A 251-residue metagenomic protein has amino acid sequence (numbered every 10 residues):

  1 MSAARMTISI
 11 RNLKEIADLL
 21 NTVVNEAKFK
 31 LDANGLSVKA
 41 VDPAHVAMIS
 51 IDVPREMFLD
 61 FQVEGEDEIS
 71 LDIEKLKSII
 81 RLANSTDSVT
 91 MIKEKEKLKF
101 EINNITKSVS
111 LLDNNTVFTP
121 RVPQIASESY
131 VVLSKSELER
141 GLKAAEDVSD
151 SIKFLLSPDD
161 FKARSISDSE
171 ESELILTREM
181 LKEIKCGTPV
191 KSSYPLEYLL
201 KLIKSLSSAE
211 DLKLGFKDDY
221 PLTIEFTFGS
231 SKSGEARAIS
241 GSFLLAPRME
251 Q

Functional and structural regions predicted by a protein language model:
M1-D52, F58-K107, Y130-L176, E183-Q251: DNA polymerase processivity clamps
T106-L111, T116-F118: A short alpha->loop->secondary-structure connector
N114-T116, I175-M180: Short acidic, glycine/tyrosine-flanked loop/strand segments centered on an H-E-D-like triad
V117-K135: Segments adjacent to and within acyl-thioester-processing domains across lipid and secondary-metabolism enzymes
